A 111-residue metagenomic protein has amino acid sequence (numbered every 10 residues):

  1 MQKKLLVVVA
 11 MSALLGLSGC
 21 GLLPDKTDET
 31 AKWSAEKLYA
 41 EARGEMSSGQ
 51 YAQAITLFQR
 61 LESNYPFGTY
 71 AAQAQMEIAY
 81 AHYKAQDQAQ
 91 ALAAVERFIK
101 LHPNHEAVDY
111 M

Functional and structural regions predicted by a protein language model:
G16-G19: C-terminal motif of bacterial Sec signal peptides marking the signal peptidase cleavage site
G21-D25: Bacterial signal peptide processing site
E29, N64-A71, I99-Y110: Short solvent-exposed coil/turn linkers within tandem alpha-helical repeat scaffolds
